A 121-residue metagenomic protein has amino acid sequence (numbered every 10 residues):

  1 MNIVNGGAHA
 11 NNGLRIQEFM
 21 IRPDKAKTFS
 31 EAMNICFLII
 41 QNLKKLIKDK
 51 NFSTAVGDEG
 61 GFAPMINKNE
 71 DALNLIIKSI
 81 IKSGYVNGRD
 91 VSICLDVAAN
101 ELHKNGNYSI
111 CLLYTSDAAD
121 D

Functional and structural regions predicted by a protein language model:
M1-N2, I93-L95: Hydrophobic faces of well-ordered beta-strands that scaffold small-molecule active sites in alpha/beta enzyme cores
A8-A55: Mobile "lid/hinge" segments at catalytic clefts and subdomain interfaces of large enzymes
E18-F29, S53-N69, L102-L112: Active-site-proximal beta-alpha loop/turn segments in soluble metabolic enzymes
K44-F62, K82-C94: Flexible, glycine/charged-enriched surface loops at secondary-structure junctions
F62, A99, D120: Short, glycine/acidic-enriched loop or turn micro-motifs at the edges of active sites
E70-V86: Noncatalytic alpha-helical scaffold of FAD-dependent oxidoreductases
V86, A98-N105: Short acidic, Gly/Ser-rich segments with clustered Asp/Glu that frequently serve as metal-coordination loops in enzyme
Y114-A119: Conserved small/polar residues in nucleotide/adenosyl-binding loops
